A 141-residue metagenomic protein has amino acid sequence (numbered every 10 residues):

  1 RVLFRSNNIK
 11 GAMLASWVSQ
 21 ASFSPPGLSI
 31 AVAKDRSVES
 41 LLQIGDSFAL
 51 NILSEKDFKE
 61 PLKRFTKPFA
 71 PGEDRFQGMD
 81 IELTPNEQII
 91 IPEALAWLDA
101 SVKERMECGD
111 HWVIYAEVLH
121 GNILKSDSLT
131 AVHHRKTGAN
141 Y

Functional and structural regions predicted by a protein language model:
R1-Y141: Basic, polyanion-binding surface patches
